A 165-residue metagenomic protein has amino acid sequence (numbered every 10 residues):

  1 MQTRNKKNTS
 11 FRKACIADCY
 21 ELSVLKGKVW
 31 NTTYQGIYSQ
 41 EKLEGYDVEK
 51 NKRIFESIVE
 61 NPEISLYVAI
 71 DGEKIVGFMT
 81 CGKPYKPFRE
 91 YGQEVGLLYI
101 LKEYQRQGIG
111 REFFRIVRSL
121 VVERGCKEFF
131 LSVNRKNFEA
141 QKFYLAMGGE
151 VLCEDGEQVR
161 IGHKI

Functional and structural regions predicted by a protein language model:
M1-K7, I165: Acyl-donor-binding surface of acyltransferase catalytic domains
K6-T9, K13-C19, V24-I37, E41-K102 (+3 more regions): Acetyl-CoA-dependent GNAT
Y91-Q93, K127-Q141, L145-I165: C-terminal "cap" of GNAT-fold acetyltransferases
L101-Q107, R135-K136: Active-site acidic-Proline motif in GNAT/NAT acetyltransferases
Q105, V122, L145: Short polybasic/polar patches that bind polyanions
Q107, R111, R115: Residues forming the Rossmann-fold NAD(P)(H) cofactor-binding site
F114, V121-S132: Conserved GNAT acetyl-CoA-binding A-motif
